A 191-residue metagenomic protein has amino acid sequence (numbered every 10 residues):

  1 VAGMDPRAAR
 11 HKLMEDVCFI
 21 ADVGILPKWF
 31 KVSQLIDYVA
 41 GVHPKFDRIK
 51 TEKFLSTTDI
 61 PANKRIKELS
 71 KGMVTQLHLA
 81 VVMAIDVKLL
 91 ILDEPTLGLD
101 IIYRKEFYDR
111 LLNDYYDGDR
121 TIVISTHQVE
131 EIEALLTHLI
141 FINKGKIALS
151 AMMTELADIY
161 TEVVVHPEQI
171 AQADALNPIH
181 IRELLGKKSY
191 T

Functional and structural regions predicted by a protein language model:
V1-E130, A134-L135, N143, L149: ABC transporter nucleotide-binding domains
Y108-T191: ABC transporter nucleotide-binding domain
